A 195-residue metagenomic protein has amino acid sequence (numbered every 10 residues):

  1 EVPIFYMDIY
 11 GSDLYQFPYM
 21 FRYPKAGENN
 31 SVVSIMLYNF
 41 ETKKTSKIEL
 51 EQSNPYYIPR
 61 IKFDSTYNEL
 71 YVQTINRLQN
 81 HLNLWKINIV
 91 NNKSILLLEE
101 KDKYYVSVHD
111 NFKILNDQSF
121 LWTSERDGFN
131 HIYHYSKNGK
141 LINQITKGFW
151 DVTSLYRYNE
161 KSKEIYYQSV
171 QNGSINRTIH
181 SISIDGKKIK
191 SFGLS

Functional and structural regions predicted by a protein language model:
E1, I145, Y158-S195: N-terminal targeting or regulatory segments adjacent to alpha/beta-hydrolase or S9 domains
E1-K47: Predominantly five- to eight-bladed beta-propeller fold
V2-D8, V32-S34, Q79-W85, G128-Y133 (+1 more regions): Structural motif
Y19-S34, E51-I75, H81-K86, L96-T123 (+3 more regions): Conserved beta-propeller blade repeats
V33-F40, W85-N92, H134-N138, H180-D185: Beta-propeller blade signature
T42, R77-L78, R126-G128, G139 (+1 more regions): Short, glycine-/Ser/Thr-/acidic-enriched flexible segments
K44-L50, I95-K101, L141-T146, K188-G193: A short beta-strand motif characteristic of beta-propeller blades
D110, S136-L141: A compositional/structural signature marking long, glycine- and acidic/polar-rich segments with frequent tryptophans
